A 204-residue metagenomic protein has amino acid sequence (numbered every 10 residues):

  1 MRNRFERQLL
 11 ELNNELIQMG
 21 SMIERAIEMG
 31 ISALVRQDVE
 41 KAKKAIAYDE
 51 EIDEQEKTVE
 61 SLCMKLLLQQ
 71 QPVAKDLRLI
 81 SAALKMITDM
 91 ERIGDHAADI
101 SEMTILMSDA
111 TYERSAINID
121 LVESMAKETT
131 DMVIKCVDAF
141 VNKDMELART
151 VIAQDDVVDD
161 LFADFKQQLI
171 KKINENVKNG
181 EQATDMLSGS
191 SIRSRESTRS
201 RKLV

Functional and structural regions predicted by a protein language model:
M1-V204: Cytosolic, long alpha-helical scaffolding segments
